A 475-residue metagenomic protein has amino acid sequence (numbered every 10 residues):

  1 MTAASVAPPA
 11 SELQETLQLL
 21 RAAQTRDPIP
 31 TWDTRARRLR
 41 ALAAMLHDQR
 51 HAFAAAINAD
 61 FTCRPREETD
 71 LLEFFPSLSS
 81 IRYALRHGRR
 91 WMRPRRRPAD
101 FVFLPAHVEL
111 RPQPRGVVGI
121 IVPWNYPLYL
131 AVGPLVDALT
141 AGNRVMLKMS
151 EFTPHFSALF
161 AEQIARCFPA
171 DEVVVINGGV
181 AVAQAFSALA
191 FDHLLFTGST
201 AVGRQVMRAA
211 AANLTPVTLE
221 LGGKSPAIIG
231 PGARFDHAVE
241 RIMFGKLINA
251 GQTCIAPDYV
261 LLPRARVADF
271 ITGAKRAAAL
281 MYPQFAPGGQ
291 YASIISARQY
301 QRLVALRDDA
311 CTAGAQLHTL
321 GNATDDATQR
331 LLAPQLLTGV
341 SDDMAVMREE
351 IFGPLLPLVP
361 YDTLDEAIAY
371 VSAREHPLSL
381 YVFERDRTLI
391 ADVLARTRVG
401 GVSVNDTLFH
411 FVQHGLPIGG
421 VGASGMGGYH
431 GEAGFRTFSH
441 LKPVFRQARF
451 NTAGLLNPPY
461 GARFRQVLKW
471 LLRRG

Functional and structural regions predicted by a protein language model:
M1-E109: N-terminal Rossmann-like NAD(P)+-binding subdomain of aldehyde/semialdehyde dehydrogenases
T2-A3, T31, I228, P263 (+3 more regions): Conserved C-terminal structural/oligomerization subdomain of aldehyde/semialdehyde dehydrogenase
A7, F168, A201-S341, L364 (+3 more regions): ALDH superfamily catalytic-core signature
L13, W32, R50, F235 (+4 more regions): Residues at or immediately preceding the N-termini of alpha-helices
Q24, P28, A43-L46, R50 (+15 more regions): Structural signal for hydrophobic packing residues in well-ordered secondary-structure cores of soluble enzyme domains
R35, I81, G142, V173 (+7 more regions): Residue-level signal for inorganic ion chemistry
D100-H237, A268, K275, Y361: Rossmann-like NAD(P) dinucleotide-binding subdomain of oxidoreductase/dehydrogenase enzymes
S187-A188, L221-G223, T253-I255, G288 (+2 more regions): Short glycine-enriched loop/turn motifs at secondary-structure junctions
